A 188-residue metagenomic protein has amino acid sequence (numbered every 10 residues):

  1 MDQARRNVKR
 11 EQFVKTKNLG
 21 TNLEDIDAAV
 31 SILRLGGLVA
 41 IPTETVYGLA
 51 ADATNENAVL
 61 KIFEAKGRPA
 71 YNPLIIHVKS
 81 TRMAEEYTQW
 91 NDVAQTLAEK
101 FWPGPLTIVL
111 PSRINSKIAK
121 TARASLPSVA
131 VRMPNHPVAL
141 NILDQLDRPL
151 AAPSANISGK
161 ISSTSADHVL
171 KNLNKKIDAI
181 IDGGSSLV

Functional and structural regions predicted by a protein language model:
R5, K9-V188: Active-site-adjacent structural elements in enzyme catalytic cores
